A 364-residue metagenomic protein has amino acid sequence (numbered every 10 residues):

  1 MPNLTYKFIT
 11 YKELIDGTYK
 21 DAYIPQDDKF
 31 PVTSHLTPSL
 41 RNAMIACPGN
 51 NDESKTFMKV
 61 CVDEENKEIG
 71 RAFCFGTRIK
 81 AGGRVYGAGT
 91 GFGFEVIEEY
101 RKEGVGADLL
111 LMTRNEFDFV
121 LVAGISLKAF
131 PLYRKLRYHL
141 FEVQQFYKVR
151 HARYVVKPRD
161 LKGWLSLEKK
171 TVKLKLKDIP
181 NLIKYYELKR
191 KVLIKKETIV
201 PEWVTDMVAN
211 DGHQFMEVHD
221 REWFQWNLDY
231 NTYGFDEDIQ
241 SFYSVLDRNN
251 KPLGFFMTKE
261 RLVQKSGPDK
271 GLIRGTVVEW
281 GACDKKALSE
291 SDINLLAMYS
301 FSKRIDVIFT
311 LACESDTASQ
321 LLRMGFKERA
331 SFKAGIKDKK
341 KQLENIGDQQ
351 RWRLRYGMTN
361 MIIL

Functional and structural regions predicted by a protein language model:
L4-Y6, Y11-E64, H139-L272, V277: Amide-forming acyltransferase catalytic core, primarily the GNAT-like/NAT-type and related acyltransferase folds
P48, M58, G76-G82, G106-L110: Catalytic micro-motifs at enzyme active sites that drive phosphoryl/nucleotidyl and oxygen chemistry
K59, G70-A72, G89, F94 (+2 more regions): Conserved GNAT-family N-acetyltransferase fold
C74-G82, T258-Q264: Acetyl-CoA-dependent GNAT
G87-A88, I273: Active-site beta-strand-loop-beta-strand hairpin of nuclease catalytic cores that positions key catalytic residues
G93-E116, K286-Y299: Conserved acetyl-CoA-binding loop-helix of GNAT-fold acetyltransferases
F119-K175, N231, S241, F256-L364: Active-site/acyl-donor-binding loops of N-acyltransferases
